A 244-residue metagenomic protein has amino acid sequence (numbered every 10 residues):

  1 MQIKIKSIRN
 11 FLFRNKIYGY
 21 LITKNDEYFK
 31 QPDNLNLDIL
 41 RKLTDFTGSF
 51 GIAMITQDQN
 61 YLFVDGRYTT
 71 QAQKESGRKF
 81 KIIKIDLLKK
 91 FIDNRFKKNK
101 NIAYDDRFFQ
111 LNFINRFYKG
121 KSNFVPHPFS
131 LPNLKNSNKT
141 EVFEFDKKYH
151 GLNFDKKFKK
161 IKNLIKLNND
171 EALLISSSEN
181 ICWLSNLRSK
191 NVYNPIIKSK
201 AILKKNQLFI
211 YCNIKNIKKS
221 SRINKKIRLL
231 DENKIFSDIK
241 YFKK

Functional and structural regions predicted by a protein language model:
M1-R95, F109, F113-F242: N-terminal accessory/capping or targeting/presequence segment of soluble
K100-R107, K244: Acidic beta-strand-to-loop metal/phosphate-binding motif
